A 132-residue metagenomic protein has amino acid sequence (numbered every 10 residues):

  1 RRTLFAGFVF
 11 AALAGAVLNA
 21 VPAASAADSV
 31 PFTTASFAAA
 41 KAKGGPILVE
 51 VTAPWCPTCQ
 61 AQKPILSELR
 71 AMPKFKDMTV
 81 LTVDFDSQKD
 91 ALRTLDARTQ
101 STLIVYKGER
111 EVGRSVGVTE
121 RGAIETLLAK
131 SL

Functional and structural regions predicted by a protein language model:
R1-F5, V9, L13: N-terminal export leaders
L13-A23: C-terminal segment of classical bacterial N-terminal signal peptides
S25-A42: N-terminal leader/targeting and pre-domain segments
A42-P54: Short active-site neighborhood of thiol/selenol oxidoreductases, capturing the structured segment around
G45, L95-I104: Structural micro-motif
Q60-K74: Typically the conserved alpha-helix immediately C-terminal to a functionally engaged Cys/Sec in thioredoxin-like
R70, K74-K89: Thiol-based oxidoreductase modules, predominantly thioredoxin-like and allied folds used for disulfide exchange
V105-L132: Non-catalytic, surface beta->alpha helical segment in thiol-disulfide oxidoreductase systems
